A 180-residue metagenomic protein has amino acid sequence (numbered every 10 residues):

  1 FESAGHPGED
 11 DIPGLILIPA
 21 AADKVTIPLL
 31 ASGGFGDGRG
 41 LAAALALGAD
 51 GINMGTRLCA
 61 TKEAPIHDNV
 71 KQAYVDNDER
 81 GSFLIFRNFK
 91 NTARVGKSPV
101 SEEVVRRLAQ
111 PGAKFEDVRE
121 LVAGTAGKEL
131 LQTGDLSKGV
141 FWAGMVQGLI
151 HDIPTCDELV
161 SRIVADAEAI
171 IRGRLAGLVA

Functional and structural regions predicted by a protein language model:
H6-L30, G36-A180: Conserved active-site-proximal phosphate/metal-binding subdomains
